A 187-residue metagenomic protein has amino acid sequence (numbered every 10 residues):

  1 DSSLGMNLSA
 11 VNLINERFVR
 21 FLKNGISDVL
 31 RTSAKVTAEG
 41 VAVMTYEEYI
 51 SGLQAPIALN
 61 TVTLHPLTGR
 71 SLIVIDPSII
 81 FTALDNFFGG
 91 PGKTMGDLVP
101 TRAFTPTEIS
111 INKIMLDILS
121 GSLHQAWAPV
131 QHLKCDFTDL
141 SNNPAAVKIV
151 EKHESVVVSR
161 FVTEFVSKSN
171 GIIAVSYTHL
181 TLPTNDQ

Functional and structural regions predicted by a protein language model:
D1-L180: N-terminal auxiliary interaction/assembly segments of multi-subunit proteins
H179-Q187: Single conserved hydrophobic/aromatic residue that forms the stacking wall/gate of nucleotide- or nucleobase-binding
